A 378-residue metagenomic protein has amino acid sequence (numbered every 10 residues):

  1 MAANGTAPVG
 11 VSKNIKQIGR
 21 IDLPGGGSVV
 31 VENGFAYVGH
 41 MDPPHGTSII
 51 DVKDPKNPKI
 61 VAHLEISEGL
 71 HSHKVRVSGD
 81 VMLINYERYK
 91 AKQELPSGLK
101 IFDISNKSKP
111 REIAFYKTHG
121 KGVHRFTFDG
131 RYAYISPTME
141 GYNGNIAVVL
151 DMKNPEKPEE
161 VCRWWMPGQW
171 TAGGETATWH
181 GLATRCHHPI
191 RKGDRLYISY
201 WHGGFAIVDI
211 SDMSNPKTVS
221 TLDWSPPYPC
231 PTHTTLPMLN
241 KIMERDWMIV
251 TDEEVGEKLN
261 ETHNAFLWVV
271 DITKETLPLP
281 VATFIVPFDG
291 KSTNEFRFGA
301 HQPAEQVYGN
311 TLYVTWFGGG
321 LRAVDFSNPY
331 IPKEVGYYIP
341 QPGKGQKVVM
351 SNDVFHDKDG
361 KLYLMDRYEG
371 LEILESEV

Functional and structural regions predicted by a protein language model:
M1-V378: Feature marking well-ordered beta-strand scaffolds used for ligand recognition
